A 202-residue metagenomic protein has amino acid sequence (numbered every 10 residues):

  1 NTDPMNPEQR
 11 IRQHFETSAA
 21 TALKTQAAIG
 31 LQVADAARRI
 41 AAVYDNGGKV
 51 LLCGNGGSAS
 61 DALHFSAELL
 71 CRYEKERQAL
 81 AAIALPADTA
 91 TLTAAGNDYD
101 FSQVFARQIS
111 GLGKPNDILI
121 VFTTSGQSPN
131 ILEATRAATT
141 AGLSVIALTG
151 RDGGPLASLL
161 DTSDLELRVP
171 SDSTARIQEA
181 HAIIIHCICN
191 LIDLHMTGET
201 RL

Functional and structural regions predicted by a protein language model:
D3-A28: Generic N-terminal amphipathic, Lys/Arg-enriched alpha-helix
P7, I29-V33, S58, T139: Residue-level recognition of alpha-helical structural elements
A28-N46: A short, well-structured juxtamembrane/interface segment
V50-L51, V145: Hydrophobic beta-strand scaffold residues
S58, L63-R201: Glycine-rich phosphate-binding loops that contact phosphosugars or nucleotide phosphates
